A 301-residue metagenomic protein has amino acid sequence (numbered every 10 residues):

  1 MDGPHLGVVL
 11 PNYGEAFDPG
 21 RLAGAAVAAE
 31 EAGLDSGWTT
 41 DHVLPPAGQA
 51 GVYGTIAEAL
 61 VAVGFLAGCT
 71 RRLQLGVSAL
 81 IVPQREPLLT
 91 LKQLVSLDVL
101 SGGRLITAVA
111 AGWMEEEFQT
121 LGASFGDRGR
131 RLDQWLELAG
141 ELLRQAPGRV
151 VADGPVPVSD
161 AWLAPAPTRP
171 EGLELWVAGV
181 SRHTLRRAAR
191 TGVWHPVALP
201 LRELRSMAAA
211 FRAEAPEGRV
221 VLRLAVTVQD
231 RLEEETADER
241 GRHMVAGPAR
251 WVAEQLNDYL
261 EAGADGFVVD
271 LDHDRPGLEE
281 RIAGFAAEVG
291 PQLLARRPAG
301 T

Functional and structural regions predicted by a protein language model:
M1-T301: Active-site-adjacent structural elements that line small-molecule/cofactor binding pockets in enzymes
